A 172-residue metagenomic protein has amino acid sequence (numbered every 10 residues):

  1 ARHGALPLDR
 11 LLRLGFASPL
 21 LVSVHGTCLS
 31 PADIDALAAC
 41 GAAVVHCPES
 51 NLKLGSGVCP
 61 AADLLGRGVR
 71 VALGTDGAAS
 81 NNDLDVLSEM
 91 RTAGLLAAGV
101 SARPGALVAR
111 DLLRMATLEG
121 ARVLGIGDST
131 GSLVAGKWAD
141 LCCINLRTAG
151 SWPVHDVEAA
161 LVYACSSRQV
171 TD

Functional and structural regions predicted by a protein language model:
A1-A43, G55-V71, D128: Histidine/acidic residue-rich metal-binding segments in metalloenzymes
R13-F16, L20, A62-T148, A164-S166: His/Asp/Glu-enriched, well-ordered alpha-helical/loop segment that forms or immediately abuts the divalent-metal
H25, H46-C47, L73, I144: Conserved beta-strand positions
P48-L52, G77-A79: Short, acidic/turn-prone active-site loops that include or flank metal/cofactor- and phosphate-binding residues
L52-G55, V123-G125: Active-site glycine- and acidic-residue-rich loops that bind and position anionic ligands or nucleotide-like cofactors
K53-V58, N82-L84, P153-V154: Short, charged, surface-exposed secondary-structure boundary motifs
G150-C165: Short, surface-exposed loop/helix-turn segments at secondary-structure junctions that function as lids/hinges flanking
Q169-D172: Active-site and channel-lining beta-strand-loop segments that bind or position nucleotide-derived/phosphorylated
